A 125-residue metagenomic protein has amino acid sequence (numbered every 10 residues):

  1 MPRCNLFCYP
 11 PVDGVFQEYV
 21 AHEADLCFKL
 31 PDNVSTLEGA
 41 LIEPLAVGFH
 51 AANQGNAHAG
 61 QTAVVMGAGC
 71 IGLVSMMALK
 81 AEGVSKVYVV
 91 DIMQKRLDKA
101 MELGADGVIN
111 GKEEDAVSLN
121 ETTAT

Functional and structural regions predicted by a protein language model:
M1-C27: Glycine-rich phosphate/adenylate-binding loop and adjacent beta-alpha elements of nucleotide- or dinucleotide-binding
F7, F49-A52, V74-M77, V117-N120: A generic local structural motif
P11-F16, V34-N53, M66-V74: A glycine-rich, Thr/Ser-enriched phosphate-binding loop motif common to dinucleotide/cofactor-binding enzymes
E23, N33, Q54-G55, E82: Change "in soluble alpha/beta enzymes" to "in soluble alpha/beta proteins
L26-L37, T122: Glycine/charged-rich beta-loop-alpha catalytic/anionic-binding loops adjacent to active sites
T62-A68, K80-T125: Adenosine-nucleotide cofactor-binding segment
